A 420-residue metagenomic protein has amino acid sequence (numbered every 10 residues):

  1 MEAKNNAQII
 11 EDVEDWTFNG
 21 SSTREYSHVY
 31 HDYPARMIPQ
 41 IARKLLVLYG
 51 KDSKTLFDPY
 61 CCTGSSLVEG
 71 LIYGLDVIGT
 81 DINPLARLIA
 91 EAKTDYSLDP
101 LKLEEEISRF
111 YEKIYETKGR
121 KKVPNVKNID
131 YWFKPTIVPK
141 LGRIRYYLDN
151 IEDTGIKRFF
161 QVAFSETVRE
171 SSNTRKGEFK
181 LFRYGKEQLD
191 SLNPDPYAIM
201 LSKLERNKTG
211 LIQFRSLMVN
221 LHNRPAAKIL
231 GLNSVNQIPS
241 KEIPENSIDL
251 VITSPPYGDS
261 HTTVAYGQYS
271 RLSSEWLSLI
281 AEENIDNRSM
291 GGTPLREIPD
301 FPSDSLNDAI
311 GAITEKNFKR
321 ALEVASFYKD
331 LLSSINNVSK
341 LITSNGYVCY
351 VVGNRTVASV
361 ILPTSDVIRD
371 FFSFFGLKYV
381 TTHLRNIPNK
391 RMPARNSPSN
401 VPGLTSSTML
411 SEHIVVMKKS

Functional and structural regions predicted by a protein language model:
M1-K51: S-adenosyl-L-methionine
H28-D32, P124-P135, R320-K329, V351-D366: Acceptor-substrate binding/catalytic loop of class I
I38, L45-Y115, E205, T209-P239 (+6 more regions): Conserved S-adenosyl-L-methionine
T55, G346-Y347: Short glycine-centered segments of the SAM/dcSAM-binding site in methyltransferase folds
L141-I144, N150-T253, G258-Y266: SAM-dependent nucleic-acid methyltransferase catalytic core
Y257-N337: SAM-dependent methyltransferase catalytic-core segment centered on the flexible catalytic loop and adjoining short
S334-S344, F375: Conserved helix-to-beta-strand junction in the class I
T343, P398-S420: Core SAM-dependent methyltransferase catalytic element
